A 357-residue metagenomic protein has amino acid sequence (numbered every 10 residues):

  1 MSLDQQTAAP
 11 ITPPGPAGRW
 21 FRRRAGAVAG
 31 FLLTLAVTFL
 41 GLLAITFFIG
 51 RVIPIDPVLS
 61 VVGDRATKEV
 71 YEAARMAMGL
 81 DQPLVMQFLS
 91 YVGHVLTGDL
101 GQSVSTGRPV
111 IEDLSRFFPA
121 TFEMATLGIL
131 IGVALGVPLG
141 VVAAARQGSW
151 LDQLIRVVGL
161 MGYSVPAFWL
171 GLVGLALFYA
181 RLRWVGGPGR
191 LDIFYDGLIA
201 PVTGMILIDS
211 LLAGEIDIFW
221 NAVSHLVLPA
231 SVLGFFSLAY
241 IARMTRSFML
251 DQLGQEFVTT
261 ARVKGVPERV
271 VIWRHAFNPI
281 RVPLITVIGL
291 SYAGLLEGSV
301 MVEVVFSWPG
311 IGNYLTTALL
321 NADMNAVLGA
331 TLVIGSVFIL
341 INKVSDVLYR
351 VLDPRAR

Functional and structural regions predicted by a protein language model:
M1-L35, Q147-G148, D152, V347-R357: Transmembrane alpha-helical segments of polytopic membrane transport and secretion proteins
S2-Q5, T12-R24, L59, D81-V137: An internal, D/E-rich "acidic patch" concept
G18, T34, T38-T46, A120 (+1 more regions): Helix-terminus/capping and membrane-interface signal
R23-L32, L139-G174, V282: Cytoplasmic-entry segments and transmembrane alpha-helices of multi-pass inner-membrane transporters
R24, V28, L32, V70 (+12 more regions): Hydrophobic alpha-helical segments of integral membrane proteins, encompassing both true transmembrane helices
R24-G26, L42, F118-L151, L198-R357: Alpha-helical transmembrane segments of integral membrane proteins, especially multi-pass inner/plasma-membrane
T38-L89, F178-I218: Hydrophobic alpha-helical transmembrane segments of membrane transport/permease proteins and related membrane-embedded
F39-A44, G162-R183, I288-Y292: Hydrophobic alpha-helical membrane-insertion segments
